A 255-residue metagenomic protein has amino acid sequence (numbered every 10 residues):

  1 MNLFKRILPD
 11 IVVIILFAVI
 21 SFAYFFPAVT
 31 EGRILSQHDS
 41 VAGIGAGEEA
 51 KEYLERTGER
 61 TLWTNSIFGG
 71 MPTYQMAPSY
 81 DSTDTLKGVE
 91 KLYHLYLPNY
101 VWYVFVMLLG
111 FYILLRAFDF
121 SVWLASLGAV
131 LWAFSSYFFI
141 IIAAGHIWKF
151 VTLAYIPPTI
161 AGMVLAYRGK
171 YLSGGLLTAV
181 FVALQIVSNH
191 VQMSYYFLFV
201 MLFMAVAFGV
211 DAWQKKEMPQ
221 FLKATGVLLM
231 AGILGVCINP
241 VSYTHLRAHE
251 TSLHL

Functional and structural regions predicted by a protein language model:
M1-F25, K223-L228, G232: Start-transfer (signal-anchor) and selected internal transmembrane alpha helices of multi-pass inner/ER membrane
N2, Y196-G235: Perimembrane helix-loop-helix junctions
V19, G175-H190, A231-C237: Membrane-interface alpha helices of multi-pass inner-membrane proteins
S21-L114, F118, V130-P157, S252: Membrane-interface coil-to-helix junctions
V104, K149-I160, L177, Y196-M204: Hydrophobic core segments of transmembrane alpha-helices in multi-pass, intramembrane catalytic enzymes
L115-F134, G169-L176: Transmembrane-helix signature of polytopic, membrane-embedded enzymes that assemble or transfer cell-envelope glycans
T159-G175, V182, V206-K215: Membrane-interface transmembrane helices that cradle and orient dolichyl/undecaprenyl
T244-T251: Conserved small/polar residues in nucleotide/adenosyl-binding loops
